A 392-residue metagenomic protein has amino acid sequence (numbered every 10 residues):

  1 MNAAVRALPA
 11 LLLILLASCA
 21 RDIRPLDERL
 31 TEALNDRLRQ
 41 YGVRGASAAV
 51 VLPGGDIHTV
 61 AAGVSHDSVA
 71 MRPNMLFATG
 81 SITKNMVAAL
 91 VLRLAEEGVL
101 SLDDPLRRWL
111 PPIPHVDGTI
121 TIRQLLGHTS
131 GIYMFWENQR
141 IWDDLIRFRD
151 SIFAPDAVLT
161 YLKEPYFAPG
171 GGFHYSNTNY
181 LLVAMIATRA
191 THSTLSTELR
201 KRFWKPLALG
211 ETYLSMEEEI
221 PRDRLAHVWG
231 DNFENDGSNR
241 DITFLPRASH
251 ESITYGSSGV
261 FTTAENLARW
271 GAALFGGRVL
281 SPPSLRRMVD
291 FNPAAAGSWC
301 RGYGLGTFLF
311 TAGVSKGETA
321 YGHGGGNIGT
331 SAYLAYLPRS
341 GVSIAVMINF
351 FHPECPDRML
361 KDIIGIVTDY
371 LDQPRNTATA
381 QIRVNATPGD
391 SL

Functional and structural regions predicted by a protein language model:
M1-L8: Bacterial N-terminal signal peptides that target proteins for export
A17-S18: C-terminal motif of bacterial Sec signal peptides marking the signal peptidase cleavage site
R24-F77: Short, conserved catalytic-motif segment at the N-terminal edge
P25, R29, A33, S81 (+15 more regions): Extracytoplasmic/secreted proteins, especially bacterial periplasmic and envelope-associated proteins
Q40-G45, S68-Q124, Y166-N179, Y255-G256 (+1 more regions): Short active-site loop at a secondary-structure junction that contains or immediately precedes the catalytic residue(s)
D117-G324: Short, surface-exposed loop or secondary-structure junction motifs that flank catalytic or metal-binding residues
A312, F350-L392: Short, gly/Ser/Thr-rich active-site loops of penicillin-recognizing serine hydrolases
S331-F351: Short, well-ordered beta-strand elements
